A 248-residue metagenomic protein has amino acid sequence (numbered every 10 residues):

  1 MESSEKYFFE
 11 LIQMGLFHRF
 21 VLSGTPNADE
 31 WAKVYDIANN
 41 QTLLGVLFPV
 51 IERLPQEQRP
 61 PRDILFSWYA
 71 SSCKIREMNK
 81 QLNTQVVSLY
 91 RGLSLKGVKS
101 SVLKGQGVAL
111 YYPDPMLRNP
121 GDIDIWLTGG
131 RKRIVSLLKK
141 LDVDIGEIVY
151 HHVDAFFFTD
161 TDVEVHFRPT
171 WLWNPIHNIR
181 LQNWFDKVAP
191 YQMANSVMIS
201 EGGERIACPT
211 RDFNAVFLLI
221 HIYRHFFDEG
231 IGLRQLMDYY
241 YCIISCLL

Functional and structural regions predicted by a protein language model:
M1-G121, W126-L248: Conserved NTP-donor binding/palm subdomain of two-metal-ion nucleotidyltransferases/polymerases, i.e., the charged
